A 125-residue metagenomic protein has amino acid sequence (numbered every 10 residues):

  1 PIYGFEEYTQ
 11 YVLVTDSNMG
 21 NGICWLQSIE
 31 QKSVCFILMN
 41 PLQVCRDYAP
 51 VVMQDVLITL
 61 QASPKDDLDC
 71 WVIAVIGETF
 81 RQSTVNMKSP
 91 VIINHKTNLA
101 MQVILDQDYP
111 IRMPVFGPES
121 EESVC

Functional and structural regions predicted by a protein language model:
P1-R46, K65-C125: Long, compositionally biased stretches
D47-V52: Extended catalytic/binding region for NAD+/ADP-ribose chemistry, centered on the ART fold
Q54-P64: Short active-site loop/helix that positions an aromatic residue
